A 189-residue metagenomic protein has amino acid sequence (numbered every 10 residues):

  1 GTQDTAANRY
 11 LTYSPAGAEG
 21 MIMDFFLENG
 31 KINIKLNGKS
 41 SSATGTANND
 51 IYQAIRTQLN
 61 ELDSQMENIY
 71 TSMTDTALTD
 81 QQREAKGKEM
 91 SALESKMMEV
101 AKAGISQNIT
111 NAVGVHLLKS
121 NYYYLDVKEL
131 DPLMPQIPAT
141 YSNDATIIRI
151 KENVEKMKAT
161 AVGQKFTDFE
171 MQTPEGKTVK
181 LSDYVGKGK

Functional and structural regions predicted by a protein language model:
G1-A92, K96-M98: A non-transmembrane, solvent-exposed segment enriched in polar/low-complexity residues
N33-S40, Y141-K158: Short, structured interface segments
S64-E67, I109-S120: Amphipathic alpha-helical repeat scaffolds of TPR domains
S91-I109, K128-P132: Amphipathic alpha-helical coiled-coil segments
A101, E129-A139, K165-D168: Alpha-helical repeat scaffolds
Q107-N111, Y124, T140-I148: Short solvent-exposed coil/turn linkers within tandem alpha-helical repeat scaffolds
I148-D183: N-terminal "domain-start" segment that seeds a small globular fold
K187-K189: C-terminal soluble interaction/assembly domains
